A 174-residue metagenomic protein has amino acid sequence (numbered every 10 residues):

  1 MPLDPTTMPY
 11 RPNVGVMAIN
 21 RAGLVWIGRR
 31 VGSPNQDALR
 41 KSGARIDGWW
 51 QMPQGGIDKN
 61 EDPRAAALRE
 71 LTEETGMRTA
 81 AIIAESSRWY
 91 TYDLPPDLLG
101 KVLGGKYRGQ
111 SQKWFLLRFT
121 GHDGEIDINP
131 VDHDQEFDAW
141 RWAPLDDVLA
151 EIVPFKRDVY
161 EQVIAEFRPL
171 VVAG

Functional and structural regions predicted by a protein language model:
P2-M52: N-terminal strand-loop-strand
R21, T120, A165: Residue-level marker of positions within ordered structural domains that often coincide with functionally constrained
L24, A67, L71, A80 (+2 more regions): Generic alpha-helical hydrophobic packing signal
G32, W49, L98-G104, L145 (+2 more regions): Functional cleft and adjacent loop/helix regions within the main domain that mediate ligand binding or catalysis
G32-S33, K41-G43, D97-L98, P130 (+1 more regions): Short, glycine/charged-enriched secondary-structure capping and boundary segments
G55-P154: Unchanged
L145-G174: Charged phosphate-binding loop/patch that engages nucleotide di/tri-phosphates or the phosphate backbone of nucleic
